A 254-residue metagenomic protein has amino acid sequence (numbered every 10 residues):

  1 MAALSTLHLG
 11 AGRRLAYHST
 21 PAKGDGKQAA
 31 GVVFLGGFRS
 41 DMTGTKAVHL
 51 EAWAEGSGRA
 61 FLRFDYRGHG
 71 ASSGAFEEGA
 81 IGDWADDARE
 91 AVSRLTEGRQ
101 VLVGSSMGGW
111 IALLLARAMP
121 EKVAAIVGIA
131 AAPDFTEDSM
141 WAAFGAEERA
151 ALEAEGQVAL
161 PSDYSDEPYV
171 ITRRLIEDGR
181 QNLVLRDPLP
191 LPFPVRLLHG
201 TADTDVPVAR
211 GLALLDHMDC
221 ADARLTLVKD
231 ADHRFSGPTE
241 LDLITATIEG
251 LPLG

Functional and structural regions predicted by a protein language model:
M1-D25, G237: N-terminal cap/lid segment of alpha/beta-hydrolase-fold proteins
G12, K122-L227, D232-G254: The alpha/beta-hydrolase serine catalytic core
Q28-G37: Short beta-strand element of the alpha/beta-hydrolase
F38-E51, A209: The serine-hydrolase catalytic nucleophile loop
H49-S73: Conserved alpha/beta-hydrolase
E78-R94: Alpha/beta-hydrolase active-site loop
L102-G104, I129: Short beta-strand immediately N-terminal to the catalytic nucleophile in serine-hydrolase-like folds
G104-A112: Gly/Ala-rich beta-loop-alpha elbow adjacent to hydrolase catalytic centers
